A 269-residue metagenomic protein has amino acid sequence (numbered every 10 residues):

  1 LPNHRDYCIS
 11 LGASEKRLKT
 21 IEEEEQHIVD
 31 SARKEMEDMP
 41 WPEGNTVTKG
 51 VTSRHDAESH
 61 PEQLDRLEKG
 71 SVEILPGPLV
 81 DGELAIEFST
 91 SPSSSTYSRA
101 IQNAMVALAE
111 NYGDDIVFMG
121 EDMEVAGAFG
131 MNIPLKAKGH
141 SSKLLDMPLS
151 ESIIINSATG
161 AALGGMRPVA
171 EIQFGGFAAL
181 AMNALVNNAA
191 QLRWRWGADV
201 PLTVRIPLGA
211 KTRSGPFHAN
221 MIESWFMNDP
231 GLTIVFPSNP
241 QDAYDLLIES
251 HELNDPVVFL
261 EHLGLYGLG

Functional and structural regions predicted by a protein language model:
L1, L11-R17, H55-A57, T96 (+1 more regions): General structural signal for secondary-structure boundaries
L1-E43, G130-L135, G197-P201, K211 (+1 more regions): Thiamine diphosphate
C8-L11, V51, H55, L108-Y112 (+1 more regions): Generic structural signal for hydrophobic core residues of well-folded globular domains
H27-P78: Terminal amphipathic helices with adjacent charged low-complexity linkers/tails
S59-G267: Thiamine diphosphate
